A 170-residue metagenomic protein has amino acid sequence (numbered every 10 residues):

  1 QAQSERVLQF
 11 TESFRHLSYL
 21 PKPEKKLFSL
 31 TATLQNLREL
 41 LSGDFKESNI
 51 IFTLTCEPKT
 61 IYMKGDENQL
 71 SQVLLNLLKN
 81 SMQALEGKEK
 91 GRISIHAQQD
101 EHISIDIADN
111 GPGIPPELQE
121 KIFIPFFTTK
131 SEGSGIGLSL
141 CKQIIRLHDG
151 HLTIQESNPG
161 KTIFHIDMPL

Functional and structural regions predicted by a protein language model:
Q1, E24-E39, H96: A conserved beta-strand-to-alpha-helix junction within the catalytic ATP-binding
L20-P23, Y62-G65, T129: Conserved micro-motifs of the catalytic ATP-binding
L30, G113-K121: Short helix N-cap motif at coil->helix boundaries in the Bergerat
K46, I51-I61, Q98-D100: Conserved catalytic submotifs in the C-terminal HATPase_c
K90-E101: Short beta-strand/loop element within the Bergerat-fold HATPase_c
G137, C141: Short alpha-helical Gxxx[C/S/T] motif in the catalytic ATP-binding
I145-R146: Detector for a conserved hydrophobic position within an alpha-helical segment of the HATPase_c
